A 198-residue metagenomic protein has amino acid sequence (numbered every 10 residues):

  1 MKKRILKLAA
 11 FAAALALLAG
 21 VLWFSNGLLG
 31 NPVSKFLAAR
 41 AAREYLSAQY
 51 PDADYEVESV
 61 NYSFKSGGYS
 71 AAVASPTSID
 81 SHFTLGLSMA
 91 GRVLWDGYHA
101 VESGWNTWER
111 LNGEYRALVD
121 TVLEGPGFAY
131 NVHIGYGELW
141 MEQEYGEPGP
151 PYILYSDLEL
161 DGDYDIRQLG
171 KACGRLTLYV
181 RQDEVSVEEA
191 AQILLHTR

Functional and structural regions predicted by a protein language model:
M1-K7: Positively charged n-region of N-terminal signal peptides that target proteins for export
K7-N26: Hydrophobic membrane-insertion alpha-helices, especially the h-region of bacterial N-terminal signal peptides
F24-G27, V180-Q182: Short, histidine-centered active-site or binding-site loop motifs used for metal coordination, general acid-base
L28-V57, L111-E124, A190-R198: Short, non-transmembrane alpha-helical segments in secretory-pathway proteins
D52-L87: Exposed beta-strand-loop-beta-strand "reactive/processing" segments of non-cytosolic proteins
T77-I79, G91, E184-S186: Residues that cap or initiate secondary-structure elements
S81-E102: A short, surface-exposed beta-strand/turn
H99-A190: Non-cytosolic head/periplasmic domains of membrane-anchored proteins
